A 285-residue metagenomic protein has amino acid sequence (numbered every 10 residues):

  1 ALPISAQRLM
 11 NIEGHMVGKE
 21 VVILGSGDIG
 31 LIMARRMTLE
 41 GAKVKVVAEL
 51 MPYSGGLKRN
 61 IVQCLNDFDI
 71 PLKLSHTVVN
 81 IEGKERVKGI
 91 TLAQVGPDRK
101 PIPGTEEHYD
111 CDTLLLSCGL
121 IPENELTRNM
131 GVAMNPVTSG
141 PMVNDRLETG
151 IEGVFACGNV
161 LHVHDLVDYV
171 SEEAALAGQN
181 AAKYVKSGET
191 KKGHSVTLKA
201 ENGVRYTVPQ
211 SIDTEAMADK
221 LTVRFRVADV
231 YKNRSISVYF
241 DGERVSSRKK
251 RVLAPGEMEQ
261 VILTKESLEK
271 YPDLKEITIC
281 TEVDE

Functional and structural regions predicted by a protein language model:
A1-E20, Q94-G104, H108, L115 (+1 more regions): FAD-binding core/adjacent interface of flavoenzyme oxidoreductases
A1-M10, T113-H164: FAD-site-proximal beta/loop scaffold in flavoenzymes
S5-S54: Rossmann-like NAD(P)H-binding beta-loop-alpha module
V17-E20, S75, I151: Phosphate-coordination loops involved in phosphoryl transfer and adenosine-cofactor binding
T38-E125, D219-R251: A Rossmann-like FAD-binding core segment of flavoenzymes
D168, L176, N180-R248: Mid-to-C-terminal Rossmann-like scaffold of FAD/NAD(P)H-dependent oxidoreductases
R224, G256-L268: Exposed aromatic-hydrophobic patches
I236-V238, E266-E285: Short, aromatic- and glycine-rich surface loops/edge beta-strands on solvent-exposed regions
